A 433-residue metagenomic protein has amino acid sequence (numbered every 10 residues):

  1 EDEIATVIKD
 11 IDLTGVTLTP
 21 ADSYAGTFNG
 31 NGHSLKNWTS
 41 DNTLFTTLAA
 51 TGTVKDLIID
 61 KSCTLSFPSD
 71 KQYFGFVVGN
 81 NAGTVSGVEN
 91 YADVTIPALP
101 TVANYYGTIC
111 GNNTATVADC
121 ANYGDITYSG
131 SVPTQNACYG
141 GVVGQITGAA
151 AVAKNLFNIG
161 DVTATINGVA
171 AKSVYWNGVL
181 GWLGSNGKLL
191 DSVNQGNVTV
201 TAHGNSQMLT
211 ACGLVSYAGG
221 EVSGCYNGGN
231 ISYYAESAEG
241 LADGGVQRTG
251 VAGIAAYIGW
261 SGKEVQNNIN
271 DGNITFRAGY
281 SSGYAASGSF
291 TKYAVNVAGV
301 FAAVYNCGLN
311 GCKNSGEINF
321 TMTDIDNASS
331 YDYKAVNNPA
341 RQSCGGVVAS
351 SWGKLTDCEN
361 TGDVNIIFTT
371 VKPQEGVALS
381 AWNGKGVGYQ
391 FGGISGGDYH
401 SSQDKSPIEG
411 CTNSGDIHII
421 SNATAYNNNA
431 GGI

Functional and structural regions predicted by a protein language model:
E1-I433: Surface-exposed repetitive/solenoidal architectures
